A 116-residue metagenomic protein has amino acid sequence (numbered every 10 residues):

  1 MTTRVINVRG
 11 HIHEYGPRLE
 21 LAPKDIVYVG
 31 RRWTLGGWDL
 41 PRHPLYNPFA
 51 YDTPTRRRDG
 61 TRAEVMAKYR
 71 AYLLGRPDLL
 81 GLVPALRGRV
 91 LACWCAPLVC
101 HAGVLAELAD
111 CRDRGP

Functional and structural regions predicted by a protein language model:
M1-P116: Catalytic phosphate/metal-binding cores of nucleic-acid and nucleotide-processing enzymes, i.e., regions that mediate
